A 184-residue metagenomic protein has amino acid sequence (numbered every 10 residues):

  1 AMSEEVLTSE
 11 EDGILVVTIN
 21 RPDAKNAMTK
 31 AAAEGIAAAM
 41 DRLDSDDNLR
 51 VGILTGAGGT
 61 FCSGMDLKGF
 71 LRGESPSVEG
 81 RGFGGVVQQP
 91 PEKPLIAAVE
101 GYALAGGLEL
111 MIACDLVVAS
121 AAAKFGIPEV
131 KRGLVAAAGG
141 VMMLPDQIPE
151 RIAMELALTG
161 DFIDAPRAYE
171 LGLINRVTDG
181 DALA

Functional and structural regions predicted by a protein language model:
M2-A57: Conserved CoA-thioester-binding segment of acyl-CoA-metabolizing enzymes
M2-E5, A37-D41, G80-V86, A103 (+2 more regions): A generic local structural motif
V17, L54, D66, L110-I112 (+1 more regions): Hydrophobic/aromatic residues within transmembrane alpha-helices of multi-pass small-molecule transporters
N20, M65, E100: Histidine-centered beta-alpha loop that forms part of the nucleotide-sugar donor binding/catalytic region in diverse
A24, G56-P91, G133: Glycine- (often His-adjacent) and acidic-residue-rich active-site loop that binds/positions the CoA thioester
Q89-A184: Crotonase-fold acyl-CoA enzyme core
